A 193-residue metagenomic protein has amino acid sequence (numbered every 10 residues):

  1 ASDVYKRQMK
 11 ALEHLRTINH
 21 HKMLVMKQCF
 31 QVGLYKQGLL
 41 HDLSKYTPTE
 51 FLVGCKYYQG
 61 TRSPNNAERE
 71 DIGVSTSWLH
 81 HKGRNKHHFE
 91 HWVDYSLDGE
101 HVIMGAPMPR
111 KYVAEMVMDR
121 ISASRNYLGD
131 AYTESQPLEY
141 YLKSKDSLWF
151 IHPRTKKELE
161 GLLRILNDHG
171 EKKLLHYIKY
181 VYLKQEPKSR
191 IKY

Functional and structural regions predicted by a protein language model:
A1-Y5: Short, small-residue-biased leader/transition segments that mark boundaries at the very start of proteins
R7-Y193: Metal-dependent phosphohydrolase cores
